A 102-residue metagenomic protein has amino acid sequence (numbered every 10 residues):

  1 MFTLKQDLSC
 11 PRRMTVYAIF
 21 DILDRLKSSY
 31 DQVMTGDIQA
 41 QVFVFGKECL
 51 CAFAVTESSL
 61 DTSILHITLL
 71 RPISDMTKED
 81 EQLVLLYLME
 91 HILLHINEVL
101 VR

Functional and structural regions predicted by a protein language model:
M1-R102: Ser/Thr-rich, low-complexity intrinsically disordered terminal regions
